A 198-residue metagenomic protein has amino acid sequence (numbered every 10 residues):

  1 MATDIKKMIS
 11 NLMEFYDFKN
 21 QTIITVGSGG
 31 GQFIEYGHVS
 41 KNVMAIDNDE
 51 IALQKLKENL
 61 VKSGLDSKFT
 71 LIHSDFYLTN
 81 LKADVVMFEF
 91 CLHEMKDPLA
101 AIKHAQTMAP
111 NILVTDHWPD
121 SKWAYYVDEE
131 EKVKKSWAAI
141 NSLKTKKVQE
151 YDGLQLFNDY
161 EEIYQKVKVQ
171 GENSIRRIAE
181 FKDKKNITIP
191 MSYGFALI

Functional and structural regions predicted by a protein language model:
A2-Q21, Q32: Conserved alpha-helix/loop element of class I SAM-dependent methyltransferases that forms part of the SAM/SAH-binding
D17-Q21, D75-V86: Mobile, glycine- and charge-enriched loop segments and immediately flanking short secondary-structure elements within
N20, S40-K41, A83, A109-P110: Short, well-ordered alpha-helix to beta-strand connector turns
I24-Y77: Class I SAM-dependent methyltransferase SAM/SAH-binding core
G30, K134-K135, S142-I198: Conserved Class I S-adenosyl-L-methionine
D84-P98: A short SAM/SAH-binding and catalytic strip from SAM-dependent methyltransferases
E94-M108: A short, conserved alpha-helix within the catalytic core of class I
L113-N141: Conserved class I S-adenosyl-L-methionine
